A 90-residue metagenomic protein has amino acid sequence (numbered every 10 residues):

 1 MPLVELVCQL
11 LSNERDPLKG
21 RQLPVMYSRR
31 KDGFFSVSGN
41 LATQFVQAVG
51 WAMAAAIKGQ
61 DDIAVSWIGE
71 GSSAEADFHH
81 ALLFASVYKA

Functional and structural regions predicted by a protein language model:
M1-Y88: Cofactor-binding active-site loop characterized by glycine-rich and histidine/acidic residues
